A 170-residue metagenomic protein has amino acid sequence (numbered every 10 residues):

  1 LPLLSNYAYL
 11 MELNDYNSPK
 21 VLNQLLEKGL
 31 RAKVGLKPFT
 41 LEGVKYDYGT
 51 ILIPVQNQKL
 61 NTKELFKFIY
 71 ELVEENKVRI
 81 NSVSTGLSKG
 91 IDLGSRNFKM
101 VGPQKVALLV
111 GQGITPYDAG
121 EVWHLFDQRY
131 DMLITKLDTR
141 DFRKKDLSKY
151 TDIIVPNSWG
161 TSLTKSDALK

Functional and structural regions predicted by a protein language model:
L1-K170: Intrinsic-disorder/low-complexity accessory segments
